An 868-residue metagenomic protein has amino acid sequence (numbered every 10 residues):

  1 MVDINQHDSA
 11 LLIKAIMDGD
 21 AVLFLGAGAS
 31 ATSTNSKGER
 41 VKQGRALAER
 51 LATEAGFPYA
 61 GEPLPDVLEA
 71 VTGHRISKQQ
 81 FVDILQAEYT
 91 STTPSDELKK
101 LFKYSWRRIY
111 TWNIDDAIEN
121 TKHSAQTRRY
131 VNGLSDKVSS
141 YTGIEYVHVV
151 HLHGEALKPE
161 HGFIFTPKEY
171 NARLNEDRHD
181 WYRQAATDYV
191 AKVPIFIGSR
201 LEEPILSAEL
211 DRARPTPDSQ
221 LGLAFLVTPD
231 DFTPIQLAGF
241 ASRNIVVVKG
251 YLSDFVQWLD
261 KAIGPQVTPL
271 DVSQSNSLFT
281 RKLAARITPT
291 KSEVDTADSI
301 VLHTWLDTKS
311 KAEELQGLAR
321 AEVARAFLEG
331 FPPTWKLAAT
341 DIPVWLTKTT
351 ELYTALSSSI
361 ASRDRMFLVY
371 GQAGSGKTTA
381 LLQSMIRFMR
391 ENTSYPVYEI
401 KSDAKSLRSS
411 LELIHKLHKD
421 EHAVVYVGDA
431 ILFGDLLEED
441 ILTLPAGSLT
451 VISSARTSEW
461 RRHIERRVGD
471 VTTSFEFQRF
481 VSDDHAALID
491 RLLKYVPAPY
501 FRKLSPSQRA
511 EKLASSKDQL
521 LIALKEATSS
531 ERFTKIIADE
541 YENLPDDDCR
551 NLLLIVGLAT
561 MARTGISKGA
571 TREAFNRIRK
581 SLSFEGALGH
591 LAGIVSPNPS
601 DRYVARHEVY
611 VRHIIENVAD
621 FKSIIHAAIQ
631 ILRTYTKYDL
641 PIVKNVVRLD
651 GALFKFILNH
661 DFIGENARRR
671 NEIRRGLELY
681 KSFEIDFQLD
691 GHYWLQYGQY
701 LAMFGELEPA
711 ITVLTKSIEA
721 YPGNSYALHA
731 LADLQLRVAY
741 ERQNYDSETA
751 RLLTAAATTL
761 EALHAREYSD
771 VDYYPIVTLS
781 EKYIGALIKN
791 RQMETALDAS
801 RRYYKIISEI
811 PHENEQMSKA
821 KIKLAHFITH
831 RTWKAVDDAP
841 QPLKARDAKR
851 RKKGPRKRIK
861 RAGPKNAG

Functional and structural regions predicted by a protein language model:
M1-T288: Conserved catalytic-core helix/loop/strand module for nucleotide-ribose chemistry
I235-A238, I245-A355: Charged, amphipathic alpha-helical interface modules that flank catalytic cores or transmembrane segments and mediate
S299-L306, R479-T564: Amphipathic alpha-helical "lid/sensor" segments that cap RecA-like P-loop NTPase cores
S310-T354, D364, A373-G374, I522-E585: Winged-helix-like regulatory helical subdomains adjacent to P-loop NTPase cores
R363-L381: Walker A/P-loop nucleotide-binding motif
V397-R408, L413-P445, T450, S454-T457: Conserved P-loop NTPase "ATPase switch" module shared by AAA+ and STAND
M561-P709, L714-S717, H729, D733: C-terminal leucine-rich, beta-strand-based interaction scaffolds used for sensing/assembly
G676, A710, T749, A756 (+1 more regions): Single-residue signature of alpha-solenoid repeat helices
